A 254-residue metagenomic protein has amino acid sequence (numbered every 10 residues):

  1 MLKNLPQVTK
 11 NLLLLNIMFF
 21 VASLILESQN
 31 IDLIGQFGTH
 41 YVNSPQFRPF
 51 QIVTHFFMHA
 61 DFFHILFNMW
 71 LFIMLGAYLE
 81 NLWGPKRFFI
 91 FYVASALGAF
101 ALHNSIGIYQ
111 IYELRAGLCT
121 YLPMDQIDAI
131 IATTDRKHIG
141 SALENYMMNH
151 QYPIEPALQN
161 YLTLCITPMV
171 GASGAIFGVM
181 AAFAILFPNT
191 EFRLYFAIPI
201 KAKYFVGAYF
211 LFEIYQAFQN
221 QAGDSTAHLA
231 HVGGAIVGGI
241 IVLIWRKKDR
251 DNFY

Functional and structural regions predicted by a protein language model:
M1-Y254: A detector for small-residue-rich transmembrane helices and their helix-helix packing motifs
